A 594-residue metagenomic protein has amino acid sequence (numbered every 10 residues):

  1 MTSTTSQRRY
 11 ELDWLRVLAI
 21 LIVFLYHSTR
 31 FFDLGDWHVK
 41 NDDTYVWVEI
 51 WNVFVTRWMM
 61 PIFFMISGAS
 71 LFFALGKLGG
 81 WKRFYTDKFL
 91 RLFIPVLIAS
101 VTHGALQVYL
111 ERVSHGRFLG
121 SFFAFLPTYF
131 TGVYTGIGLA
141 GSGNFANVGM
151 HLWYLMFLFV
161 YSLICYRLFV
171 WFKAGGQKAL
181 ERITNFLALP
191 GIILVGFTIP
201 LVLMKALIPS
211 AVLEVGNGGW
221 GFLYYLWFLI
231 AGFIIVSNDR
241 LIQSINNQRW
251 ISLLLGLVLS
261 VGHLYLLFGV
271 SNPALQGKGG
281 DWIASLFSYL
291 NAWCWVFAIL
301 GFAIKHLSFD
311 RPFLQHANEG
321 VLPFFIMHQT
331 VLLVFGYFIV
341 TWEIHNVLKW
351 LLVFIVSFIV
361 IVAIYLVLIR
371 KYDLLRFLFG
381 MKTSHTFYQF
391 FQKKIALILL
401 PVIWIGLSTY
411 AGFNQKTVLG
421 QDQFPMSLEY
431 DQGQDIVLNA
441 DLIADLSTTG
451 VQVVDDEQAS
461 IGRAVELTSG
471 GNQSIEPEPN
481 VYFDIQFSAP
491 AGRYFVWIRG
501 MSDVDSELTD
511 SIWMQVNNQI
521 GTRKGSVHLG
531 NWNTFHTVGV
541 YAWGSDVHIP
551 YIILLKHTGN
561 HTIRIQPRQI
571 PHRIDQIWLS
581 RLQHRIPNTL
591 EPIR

Functional and structural regions predicted by a protein language model:
T2-K416: Alpha-helical transmembrane segments and their immediate juxtamembrane cytosolic regions
K416-R594: Extracytoplasmic
